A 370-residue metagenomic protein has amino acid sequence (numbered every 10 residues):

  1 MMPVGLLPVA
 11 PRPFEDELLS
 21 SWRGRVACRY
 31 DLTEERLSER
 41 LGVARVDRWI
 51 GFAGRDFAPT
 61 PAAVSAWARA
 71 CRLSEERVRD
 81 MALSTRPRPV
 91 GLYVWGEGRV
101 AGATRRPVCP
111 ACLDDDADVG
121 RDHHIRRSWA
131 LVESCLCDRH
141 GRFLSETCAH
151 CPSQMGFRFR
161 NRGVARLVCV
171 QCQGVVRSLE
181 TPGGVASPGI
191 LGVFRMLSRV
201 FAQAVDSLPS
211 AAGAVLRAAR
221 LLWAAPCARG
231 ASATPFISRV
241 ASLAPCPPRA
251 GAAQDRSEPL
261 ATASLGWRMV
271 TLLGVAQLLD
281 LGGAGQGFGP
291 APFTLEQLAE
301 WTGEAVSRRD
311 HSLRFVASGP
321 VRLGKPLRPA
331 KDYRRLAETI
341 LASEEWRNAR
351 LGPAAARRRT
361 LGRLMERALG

Functional and structural regions predicted by a protein language model:
M1-G370: Basic, alpha-helical nucleic-acid-binding regions used in initiation and control of genome expression
